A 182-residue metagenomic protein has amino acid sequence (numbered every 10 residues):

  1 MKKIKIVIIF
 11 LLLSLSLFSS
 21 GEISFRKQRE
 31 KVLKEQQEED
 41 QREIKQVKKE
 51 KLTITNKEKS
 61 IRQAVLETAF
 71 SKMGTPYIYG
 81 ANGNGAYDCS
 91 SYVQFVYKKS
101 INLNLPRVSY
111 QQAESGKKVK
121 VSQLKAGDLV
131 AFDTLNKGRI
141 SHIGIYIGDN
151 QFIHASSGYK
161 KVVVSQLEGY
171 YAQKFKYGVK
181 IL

Functional and structural regions predicted by a protein language model:
K2-I6, L17-P76, I181-L182: Intrinsically disordered, low-complexity, Pro/Ser/Thr/Asn/Gly/Ala-rich spacer/linker segments adjacent to signal
T55, S71, T75-A126, F175-K176: Catalytic cysteine-centered active-site loop
N56, L103-K161: ...with weaker cross-activation on analogous glycine-rich loops/strands in unrelated enzymes
Y79-G80, A155, S165: Thr-Gly-centered strand-to-loop micro-motif
Y159-G169: Catalytic alpha/beta core of large soluble enzyme barrels
E168-L182: Glycine- and charge-enriched low-complexity intrinsically disordered segments
